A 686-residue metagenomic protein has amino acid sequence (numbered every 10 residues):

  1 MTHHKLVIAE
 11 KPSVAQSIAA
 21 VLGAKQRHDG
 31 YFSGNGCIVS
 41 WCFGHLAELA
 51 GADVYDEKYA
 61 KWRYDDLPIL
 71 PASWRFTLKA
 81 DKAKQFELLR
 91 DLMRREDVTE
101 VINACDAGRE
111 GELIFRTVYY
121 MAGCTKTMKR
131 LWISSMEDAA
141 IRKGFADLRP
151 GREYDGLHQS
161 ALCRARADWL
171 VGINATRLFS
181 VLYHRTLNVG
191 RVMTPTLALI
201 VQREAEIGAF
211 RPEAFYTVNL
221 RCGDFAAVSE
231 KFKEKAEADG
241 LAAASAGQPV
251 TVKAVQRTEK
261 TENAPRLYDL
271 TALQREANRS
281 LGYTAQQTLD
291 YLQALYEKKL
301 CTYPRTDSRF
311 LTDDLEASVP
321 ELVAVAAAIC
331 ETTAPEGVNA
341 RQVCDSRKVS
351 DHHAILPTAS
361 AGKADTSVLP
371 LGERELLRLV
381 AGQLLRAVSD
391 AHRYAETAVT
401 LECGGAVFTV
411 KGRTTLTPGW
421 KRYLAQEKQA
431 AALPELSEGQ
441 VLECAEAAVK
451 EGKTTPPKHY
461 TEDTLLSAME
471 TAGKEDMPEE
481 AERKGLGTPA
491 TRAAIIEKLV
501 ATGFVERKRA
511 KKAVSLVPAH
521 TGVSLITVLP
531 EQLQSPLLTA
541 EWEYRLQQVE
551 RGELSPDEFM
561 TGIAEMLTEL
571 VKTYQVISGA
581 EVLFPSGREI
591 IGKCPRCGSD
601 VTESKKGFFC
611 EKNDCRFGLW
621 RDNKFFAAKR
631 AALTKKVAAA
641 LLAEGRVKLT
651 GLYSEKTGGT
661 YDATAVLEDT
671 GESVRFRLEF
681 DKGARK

Functional and structural regions predicted by a protein language model:
M1-L162, W169, V338, P456: Intrinsically disordered, low-complexity regulatory segments
T2-L6, H28, K82, M93 (+8 more regions): Basic, low-complexity terminal or inter-domain segments flanking catalytic cores
W74, E96, D138-C222, R257-T261: C-terminal or mid-to-C-terminal helical accessory/interaction module adjacent to the motor/catalytic core
K235-Y268: Metal- or metallocofactor-binding catalytic centers and their adjacent structured scaffolds across diverse enzyme
